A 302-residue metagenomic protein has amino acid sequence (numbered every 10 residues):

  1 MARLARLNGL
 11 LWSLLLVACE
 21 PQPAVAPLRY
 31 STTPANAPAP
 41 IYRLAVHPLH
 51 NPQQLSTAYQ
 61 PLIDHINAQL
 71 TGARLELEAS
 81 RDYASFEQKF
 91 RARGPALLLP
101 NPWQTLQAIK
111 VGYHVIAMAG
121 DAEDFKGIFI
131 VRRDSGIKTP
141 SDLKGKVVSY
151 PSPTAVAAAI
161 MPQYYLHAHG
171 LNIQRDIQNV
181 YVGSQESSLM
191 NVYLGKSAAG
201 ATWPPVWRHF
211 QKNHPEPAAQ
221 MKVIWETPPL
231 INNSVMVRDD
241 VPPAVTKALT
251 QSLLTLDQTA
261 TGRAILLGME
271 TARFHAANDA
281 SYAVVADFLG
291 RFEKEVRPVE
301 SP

Functional and structural regions predicted by a protein language model:
M1-L10: Bacterial N-terminal signal peptides that target proteins for export
L15-A18: C-terminal motif of bacterial Sec signal peptides marking the signal peptidase cleavage site
E20-A45, H50-T57, P61, L230-N232 (+2 more regions): An extracytoplasmic/periplasmic, membrane-proximal ligand-sensing/linker region
A26-Q104: Extracytoplasmic small-molecule ligand-binding "clamshell" domains of the periplasmic binding protein/Venus flytrap
R43-P52, S141-A158: Short loop->beta-strand "edge-of-pocket" segments that line small-molecule binding or catalytic clefts across diverse
A84-L98, V111, S141, Q185-P205: Short helices/loops that flank or line small-molecule/ion binding pockets
E87-D142: Acidic, polar ligand-binding/catalytic clefts
S135, K146-A244: Pocket-lining segment of extracytoplasmic ligand-binding domains
